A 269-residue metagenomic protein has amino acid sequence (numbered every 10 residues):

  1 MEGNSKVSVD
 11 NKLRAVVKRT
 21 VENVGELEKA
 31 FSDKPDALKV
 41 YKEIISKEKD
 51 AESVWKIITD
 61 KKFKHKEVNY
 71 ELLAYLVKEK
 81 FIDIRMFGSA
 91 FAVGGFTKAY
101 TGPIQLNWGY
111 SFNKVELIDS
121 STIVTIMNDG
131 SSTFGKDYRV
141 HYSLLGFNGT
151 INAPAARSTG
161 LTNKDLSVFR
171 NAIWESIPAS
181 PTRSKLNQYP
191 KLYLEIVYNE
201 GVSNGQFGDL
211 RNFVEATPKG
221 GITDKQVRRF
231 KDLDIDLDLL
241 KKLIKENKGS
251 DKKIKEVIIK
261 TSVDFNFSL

Functional and structural regions predicted by a protein language model:
M1-L269: RNA-binding basic/glycine-rich loop and surface signature characteristic of RAMP-family CRISPR effectors
